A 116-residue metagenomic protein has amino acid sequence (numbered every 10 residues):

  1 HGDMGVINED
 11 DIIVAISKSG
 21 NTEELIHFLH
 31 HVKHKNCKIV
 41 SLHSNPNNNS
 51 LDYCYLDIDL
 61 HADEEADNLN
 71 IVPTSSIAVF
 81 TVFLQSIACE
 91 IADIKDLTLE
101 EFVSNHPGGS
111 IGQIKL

Functional and structural regions predicted by a protein language model:
H1-D93: Glycine-rich phosphate-binding loops that contact phosphosugars or nucleotide phosphates
D52, A66-D67, A92-L116: Internal, active-site/partner-interface "lid" segment
